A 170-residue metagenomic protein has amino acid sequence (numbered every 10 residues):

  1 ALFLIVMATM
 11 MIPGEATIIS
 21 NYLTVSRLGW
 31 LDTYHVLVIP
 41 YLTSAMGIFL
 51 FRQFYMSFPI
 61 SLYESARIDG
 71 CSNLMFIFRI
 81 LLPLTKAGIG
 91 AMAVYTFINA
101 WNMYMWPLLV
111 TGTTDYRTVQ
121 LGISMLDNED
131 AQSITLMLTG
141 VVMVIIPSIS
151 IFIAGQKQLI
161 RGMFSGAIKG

Functional and structural regions predicted by a protein language model:
A1-G170: A hydrophobic, multi-pass inner-membrane permease signature
